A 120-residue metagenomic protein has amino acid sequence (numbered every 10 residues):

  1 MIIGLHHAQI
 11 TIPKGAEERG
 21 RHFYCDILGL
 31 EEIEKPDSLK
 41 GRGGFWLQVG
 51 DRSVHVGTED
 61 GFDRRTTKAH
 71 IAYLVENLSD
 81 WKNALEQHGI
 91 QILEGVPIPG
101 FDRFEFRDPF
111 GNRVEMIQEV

Functional and structural regions predicted by a protein language model:
M1-I3, N83, Q87-V120: Vicinal oxygen chelate
M1-R21, A69-I71: N-terminal beta-strand motif that seeds the catalytic metal site of vicinal oxygen chelate
I3-G4, D63-K68, I98: Short glycine-enriched loop/turn motifs at secondary-structure junctions
Y24: Terminal peptide-recognition signature
G29-P36, I90-V96: Short secondary-structure junctions
E31-R65, R113-Q118: Conserved short beta-strand elements that form part of the metal-binding/catalytic scaffold of enzyme active sites
G43-F45, A69, G100-F104: Short beta-strand micro-motifs in enzyme catalytic cores
R64-L85: Mid-chain, well-packed structural core segment of small domains
